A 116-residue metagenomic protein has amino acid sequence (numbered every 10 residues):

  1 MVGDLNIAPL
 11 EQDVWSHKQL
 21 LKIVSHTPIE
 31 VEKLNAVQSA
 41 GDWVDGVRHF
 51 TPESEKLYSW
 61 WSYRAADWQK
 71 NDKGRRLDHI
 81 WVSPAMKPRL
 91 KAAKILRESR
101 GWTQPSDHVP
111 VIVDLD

Functional and structural regions predicted by a protein language model:
V2-L5: Active-site flanking residues adjacent to catalytic metal/cofactor-binding acidic residues
L10-D116: Metal-dependent phosphoester-hydrolase catalytic domains
